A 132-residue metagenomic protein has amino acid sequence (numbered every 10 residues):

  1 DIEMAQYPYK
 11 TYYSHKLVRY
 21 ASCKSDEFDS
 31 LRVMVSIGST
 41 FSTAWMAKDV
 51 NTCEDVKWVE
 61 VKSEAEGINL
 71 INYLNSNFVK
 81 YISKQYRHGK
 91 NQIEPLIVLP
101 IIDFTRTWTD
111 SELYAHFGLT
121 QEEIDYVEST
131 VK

Functional and structural regions predicted by a protein language model:
D1-W108, E112-K132: Polybasic, glycine- and aromatic-enriched phosphate-binding surface used to engage nucleic acids
